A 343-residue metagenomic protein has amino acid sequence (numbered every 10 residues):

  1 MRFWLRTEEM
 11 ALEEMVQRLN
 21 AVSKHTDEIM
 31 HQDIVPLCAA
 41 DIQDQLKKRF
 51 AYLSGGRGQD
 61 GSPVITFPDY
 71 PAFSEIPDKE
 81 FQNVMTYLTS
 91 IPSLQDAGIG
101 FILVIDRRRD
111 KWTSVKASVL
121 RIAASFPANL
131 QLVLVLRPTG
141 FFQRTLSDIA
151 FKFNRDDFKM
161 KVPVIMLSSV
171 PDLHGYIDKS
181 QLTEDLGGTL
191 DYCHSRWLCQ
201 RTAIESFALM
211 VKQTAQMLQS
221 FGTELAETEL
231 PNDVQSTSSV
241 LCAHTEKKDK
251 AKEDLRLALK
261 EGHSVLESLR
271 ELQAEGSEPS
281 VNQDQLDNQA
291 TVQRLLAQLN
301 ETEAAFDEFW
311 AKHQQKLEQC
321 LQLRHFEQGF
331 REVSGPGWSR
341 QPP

Functional and structural regions predicted by a protein language model:
M1-S264, A297, A304, A311-K312 (+2 more regions): Basic, amphipathic alpha-helical/coil surface patches used to engage anionic, phosphate-bearing ligands and membranes
E224, S268, P336-S339: Heptad-repeat alpha-helical coiled-coil rods in large eukaryotic scaffold/tether proteins
N232-E246, E267-A290, F306-E318, P343: Short, charged/polar, low-complexity loop and linker segments that flank or interrupt alpha-helical bundles
N288-T302: Extended HEAT/HEAT-like alpha-solenoid repeat tracts in very large eukaryotic scaffold/adaptor proteins
E318, Q322-H325: DNA polymerase processivity clamps
Q328-P343: Repeat-unit-sized solenoid/scaffold elements
